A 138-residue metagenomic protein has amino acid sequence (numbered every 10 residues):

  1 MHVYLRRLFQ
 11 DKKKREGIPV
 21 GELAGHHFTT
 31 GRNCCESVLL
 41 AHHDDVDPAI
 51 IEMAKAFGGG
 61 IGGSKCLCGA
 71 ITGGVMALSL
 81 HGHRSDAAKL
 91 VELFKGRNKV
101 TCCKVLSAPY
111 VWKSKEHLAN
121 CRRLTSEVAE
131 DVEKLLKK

Functional and structural regions predicted by a protein language model:
H2-L8, K12-K14, S85-K138: C-terminal binding/interaction regions
R15-H43: Active-site-proximal helix-loop elements at catalytic-domain edges
G17, D45-G62: Short, hydrophobic/aliphatic alpha-helical segments
E22-T29, A56-K65, W112-H117: A short glycine/serine-rich beta->alpha loop
A24, V38, M53-G58, L90 (+2 more regions): Short alpha-helical scaffolding segments that buttress acidic/His motifs in well-ordered protein cores
L40-D44, M76-G82, E133-K134: Short glycine/serine- and small hydrophobic-enriched flexible loop segments
D44-M53, L80-E92: Phosphate-handling active-site elements
F57-L80: Glycine/serine-rich anion-binding loops at beta->alpha junctions that coordinate negatively charged ligand groups
